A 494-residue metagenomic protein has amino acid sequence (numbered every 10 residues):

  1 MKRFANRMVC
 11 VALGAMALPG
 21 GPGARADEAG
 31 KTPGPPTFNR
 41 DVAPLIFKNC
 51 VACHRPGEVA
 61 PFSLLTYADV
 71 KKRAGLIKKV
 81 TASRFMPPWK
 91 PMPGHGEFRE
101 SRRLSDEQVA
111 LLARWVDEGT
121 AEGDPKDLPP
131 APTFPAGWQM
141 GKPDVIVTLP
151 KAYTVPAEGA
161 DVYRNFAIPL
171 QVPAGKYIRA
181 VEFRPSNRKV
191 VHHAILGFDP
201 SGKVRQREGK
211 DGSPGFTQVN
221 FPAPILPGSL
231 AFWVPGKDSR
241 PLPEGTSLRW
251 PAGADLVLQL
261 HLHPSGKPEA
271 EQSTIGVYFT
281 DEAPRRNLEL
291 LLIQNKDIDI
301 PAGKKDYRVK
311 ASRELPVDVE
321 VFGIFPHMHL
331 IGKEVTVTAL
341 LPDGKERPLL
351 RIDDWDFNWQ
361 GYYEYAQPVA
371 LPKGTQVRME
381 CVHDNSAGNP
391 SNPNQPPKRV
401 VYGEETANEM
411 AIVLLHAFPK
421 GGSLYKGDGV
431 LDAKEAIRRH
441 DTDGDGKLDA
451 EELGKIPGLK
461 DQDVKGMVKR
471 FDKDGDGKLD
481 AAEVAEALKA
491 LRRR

Functional and structural regions predicted by a protein language model:
M1-A5: N-terminal secretory signal peptides that target proteins for export/translocation
V9-G20: Bacterial N-terminal signal peptides
G21-K176, R184, G253-Q259, P264-G266: Aromatic- and Gly/Pro-enriched helix-to-coil junctions and flexible linker segments
M140-K420: His-enriched metal-coordination microenvironments in redox/metal-binding proteins
S423-A433: Glycine- and charge-enriched low-complexity intrinsically disordered segments
D432-D443, V464-G475: Primarily EF-hand calcium-binding motifs
L448-K460, A481-R492: Amphipathic regulatory helices of Ca2+-sensor modules
